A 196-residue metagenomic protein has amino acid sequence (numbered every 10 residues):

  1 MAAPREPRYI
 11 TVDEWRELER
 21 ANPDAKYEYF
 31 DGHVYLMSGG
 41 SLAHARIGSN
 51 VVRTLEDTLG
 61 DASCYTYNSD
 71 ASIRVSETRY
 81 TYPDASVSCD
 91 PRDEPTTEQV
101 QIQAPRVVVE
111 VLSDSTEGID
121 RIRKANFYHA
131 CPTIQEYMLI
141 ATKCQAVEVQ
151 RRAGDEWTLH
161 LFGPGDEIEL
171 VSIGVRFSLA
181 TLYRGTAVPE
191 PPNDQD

Functional and structural regions predicted by a protein language model:
M1-D196: Gly/Pro/Ser/Thr-rich low-complexity, intrinsically disordered segments predominantly at protein N-termini
